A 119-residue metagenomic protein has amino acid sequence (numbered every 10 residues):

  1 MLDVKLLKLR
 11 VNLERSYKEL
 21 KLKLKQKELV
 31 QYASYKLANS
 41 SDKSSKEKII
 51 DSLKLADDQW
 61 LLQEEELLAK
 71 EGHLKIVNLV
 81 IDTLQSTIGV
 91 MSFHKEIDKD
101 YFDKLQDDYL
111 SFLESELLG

Functional and structural regions predicted by a protein language model:
M1, L118-G119: Short intrinsically disordered terminal tails
M1-N12: Short, charge-rich amphipathic alpha-helices with coiled-coil/heptad character
V4, L22, Q26, V30 (+4 more regions): Short amphipathic alpha-helical segments that mediate assembly, nucleic-acid/protein binding, or membrane association
R10-L53: Extended alpha-helical coiled-coil "stalk/arm" regions that act as elongated linkers or oligomerization scaffolds
L13, Y17-L20, L24, Q63 (+2 more regions): The feature captures the hydrophobic core positions of alpha-helical coiled-coils
L55-E64, L68-A69, K75-L117: Charged, alpha-helical coiled-coil and adjacent rod-like segments in eukaryotic scaffold subunits that mediate
